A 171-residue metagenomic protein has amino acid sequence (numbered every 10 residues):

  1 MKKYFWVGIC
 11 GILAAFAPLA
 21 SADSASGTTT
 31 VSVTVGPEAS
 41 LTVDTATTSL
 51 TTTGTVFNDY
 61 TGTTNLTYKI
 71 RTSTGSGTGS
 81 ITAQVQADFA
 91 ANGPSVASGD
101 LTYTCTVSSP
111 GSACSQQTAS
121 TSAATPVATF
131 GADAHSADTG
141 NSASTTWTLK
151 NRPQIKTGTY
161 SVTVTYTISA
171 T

Functional and structural regions predicted by a protein language model:
M1-G8: Bacterial N-terminal signal peptides that target proteins for export
Y4, A14-A15: Hydrophobic alpha-helical transmembrane segments of integral membrane proteins, especially lipid-exposed positions
A17-L19: N-terminal signal peptide c-region/cleavage motif recognized by signal peptidases
A22-T171: N-terminal small/polar-rich segments of proteins
